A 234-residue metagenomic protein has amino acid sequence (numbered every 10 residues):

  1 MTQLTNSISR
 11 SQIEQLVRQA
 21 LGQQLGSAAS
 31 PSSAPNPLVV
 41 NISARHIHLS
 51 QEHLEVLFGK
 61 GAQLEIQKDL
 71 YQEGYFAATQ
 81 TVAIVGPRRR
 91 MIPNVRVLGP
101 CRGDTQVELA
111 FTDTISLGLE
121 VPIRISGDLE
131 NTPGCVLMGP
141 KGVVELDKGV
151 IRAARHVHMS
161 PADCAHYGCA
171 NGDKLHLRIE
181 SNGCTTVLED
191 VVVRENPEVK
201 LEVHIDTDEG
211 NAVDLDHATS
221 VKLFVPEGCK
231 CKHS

Functional and structural regions predicted by a protein language model:
M1-N36: Protein-protein interaction and targeting regions used for scaffolding, dimerization, and localization
V17-L25, F58-A62, H217, V225: Structural signal for hydrophobic packing residues in well-ordered secondary-structure cores of soluble enzyme domains
S27-S32, V136-K141, G183-T186, C229: Short amphipathic alpha-helical segments, especially helix-boundary/capping motifs
V39-N41, H46-R88, P93-P140, E145-R178 (+1 more regions): Short beta-strand-centered segments at strand-helix junctions
P93, G183-V191, G228-S234: Short, Lys/Arg- and Gly-enriched loop/turn segments at beta-strand edges
A212-S234: Extended, aromatic/histidine-rich regions of cofactor-dependent oxidoreductases associated with respiratory
